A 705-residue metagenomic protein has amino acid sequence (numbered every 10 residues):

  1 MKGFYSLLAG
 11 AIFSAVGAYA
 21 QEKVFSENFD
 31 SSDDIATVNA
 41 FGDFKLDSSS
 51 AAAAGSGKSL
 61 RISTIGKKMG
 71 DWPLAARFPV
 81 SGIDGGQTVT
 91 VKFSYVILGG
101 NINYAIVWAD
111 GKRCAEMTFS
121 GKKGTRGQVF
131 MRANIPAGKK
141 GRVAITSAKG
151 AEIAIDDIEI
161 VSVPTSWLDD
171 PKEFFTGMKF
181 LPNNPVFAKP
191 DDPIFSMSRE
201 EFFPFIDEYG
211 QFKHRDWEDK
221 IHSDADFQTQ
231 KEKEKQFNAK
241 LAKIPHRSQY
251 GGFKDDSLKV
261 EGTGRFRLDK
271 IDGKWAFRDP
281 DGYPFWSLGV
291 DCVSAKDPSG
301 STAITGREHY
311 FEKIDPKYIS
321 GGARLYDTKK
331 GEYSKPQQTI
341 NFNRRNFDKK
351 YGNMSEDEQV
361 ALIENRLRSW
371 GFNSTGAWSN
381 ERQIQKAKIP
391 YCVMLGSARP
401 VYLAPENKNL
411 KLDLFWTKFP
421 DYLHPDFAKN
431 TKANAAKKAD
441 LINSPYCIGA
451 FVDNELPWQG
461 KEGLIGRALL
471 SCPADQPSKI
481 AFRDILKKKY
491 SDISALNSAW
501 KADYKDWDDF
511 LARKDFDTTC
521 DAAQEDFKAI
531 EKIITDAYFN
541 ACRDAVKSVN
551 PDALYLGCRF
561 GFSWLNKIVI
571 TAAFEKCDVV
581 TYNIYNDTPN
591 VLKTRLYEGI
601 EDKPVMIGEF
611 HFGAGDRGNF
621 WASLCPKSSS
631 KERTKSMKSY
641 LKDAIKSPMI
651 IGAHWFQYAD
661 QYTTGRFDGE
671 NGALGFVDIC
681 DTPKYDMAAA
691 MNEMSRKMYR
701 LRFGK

Functional and structural regions predicted by a protein language model:
Q21-D43, T165-N183: Extracellular carbohydrate-recognition regions
E27-D33, L60, A76-N101, V129-I135 (+2 more regions): Extra-cytoplasmic beta-strand recognition segments
S48-G70: Short carbohydrate-recognition loop motifs
G111-K139, G150: Extracellular carbohydrate recognition and processing domains and analogous Trp-centered ligand-binding platforms
G177, I271, P280, V290 (+4 more regions): Polysaccharide-binding and catalytic clefts of secreted carbohydrate-active enzymes
E201-Q385, Y402-N443, C520, E525-K532: Active-site-adjacent substrate/metal-binding segments within catalytic domains of carbohydrate-active enzymes
L469-K479, F656-K705: Aromatic-rich peripheral "rim/lid" segments of glycoside hydrolase catalytic domains that contact and position glycan
A529-D544, S548-S623: Glycoside hydrolase catalytic-domain groove-lining segments
